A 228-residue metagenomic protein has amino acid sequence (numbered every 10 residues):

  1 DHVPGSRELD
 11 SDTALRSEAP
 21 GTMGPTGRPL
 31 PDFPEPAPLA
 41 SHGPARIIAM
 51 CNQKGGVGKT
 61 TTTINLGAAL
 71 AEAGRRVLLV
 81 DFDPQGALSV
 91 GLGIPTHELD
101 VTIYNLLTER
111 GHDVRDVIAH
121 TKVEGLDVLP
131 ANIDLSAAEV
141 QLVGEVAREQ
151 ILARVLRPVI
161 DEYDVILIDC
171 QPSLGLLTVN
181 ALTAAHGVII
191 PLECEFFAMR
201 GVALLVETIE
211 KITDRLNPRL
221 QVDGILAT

Functional and structural regions predicted by a protein language model:
D1-T228: P-loop NTP-binding core
